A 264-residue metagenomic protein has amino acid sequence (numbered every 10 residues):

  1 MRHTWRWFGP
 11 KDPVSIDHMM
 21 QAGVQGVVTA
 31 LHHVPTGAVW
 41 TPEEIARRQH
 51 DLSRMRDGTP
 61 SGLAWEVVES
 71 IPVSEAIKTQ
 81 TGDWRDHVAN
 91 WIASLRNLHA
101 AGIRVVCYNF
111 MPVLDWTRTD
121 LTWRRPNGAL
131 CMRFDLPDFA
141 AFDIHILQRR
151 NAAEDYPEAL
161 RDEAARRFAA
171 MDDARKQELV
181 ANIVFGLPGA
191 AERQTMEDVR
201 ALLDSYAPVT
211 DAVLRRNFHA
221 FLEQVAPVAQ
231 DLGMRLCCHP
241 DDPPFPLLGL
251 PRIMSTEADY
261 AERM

Functional and structural regions predicted by a protein language model:
R2-T4, Q25-V28, P60-V67, R104-C107 (+1 more regions): Structural preference for beta-strand elements that scaffold enzyme active sites
G9-K11, H33, I71-P72, F110-L114 (+1 more regions): Active-site-proximal loop/turn and secondary-structure-junction residues that shape catalytic pockets, frequently
G9-Q21, R48, D86-R96: Short, acidic/polar
M19, V27-T29, L52, L98 (+2 more regions): Conserved, mostly hydrophobic/aromatic
A30-R47: Glycine-rich, proline-tolerant flexible connector loops at the mouths of alpha/beta enzymes
T36-V39, I71-V88, L114-G128, R200-V209: Surface-exposed, active-site-proximal loop segments in enzymatic domains
W91, R124-Y156, M254-M264: Acidic, His- and aromatic-enriched active-site or binding-groove loops in soluble protein domains that engage sugars
P157-M264: Acidic/histidine-rich catalytic cores of soluble enzymes
